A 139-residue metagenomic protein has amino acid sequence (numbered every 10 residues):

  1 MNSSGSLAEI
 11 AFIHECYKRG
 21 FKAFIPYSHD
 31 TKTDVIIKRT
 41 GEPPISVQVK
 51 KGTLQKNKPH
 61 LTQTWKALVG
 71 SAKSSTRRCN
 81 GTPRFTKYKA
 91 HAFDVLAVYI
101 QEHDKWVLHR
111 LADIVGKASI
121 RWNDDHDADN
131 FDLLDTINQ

Functional and structural regions predicted by a protein language model:
M1-T31, I36-Q139: Mixed-charge (Asp/Glu-Lys/Arg
